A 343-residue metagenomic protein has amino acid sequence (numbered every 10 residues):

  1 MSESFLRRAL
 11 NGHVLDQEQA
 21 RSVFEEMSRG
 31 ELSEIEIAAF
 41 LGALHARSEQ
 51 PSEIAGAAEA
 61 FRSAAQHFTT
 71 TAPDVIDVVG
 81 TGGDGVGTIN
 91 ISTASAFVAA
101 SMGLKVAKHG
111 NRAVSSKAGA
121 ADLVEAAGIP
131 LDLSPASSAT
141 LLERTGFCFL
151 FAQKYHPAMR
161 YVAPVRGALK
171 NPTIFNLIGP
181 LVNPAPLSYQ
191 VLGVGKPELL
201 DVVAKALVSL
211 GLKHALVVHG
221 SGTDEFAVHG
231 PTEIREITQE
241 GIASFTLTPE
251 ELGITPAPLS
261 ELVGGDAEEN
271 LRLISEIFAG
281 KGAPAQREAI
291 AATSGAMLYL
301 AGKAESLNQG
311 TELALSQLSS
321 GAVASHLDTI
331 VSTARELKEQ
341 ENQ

Functional and structural regions predicted by a protein language model:
M1, A9-A55, S63-T70, A289-I290: N-terminal glycine-rich anion-binding loops that anchor highly charged ligand groups
R8, L15, A60-F68, T88 (+3 more regions): Glycine-rich anion-binding loops and their surrounding alpha/beta cores
L10, L41-H45, D77-G82, M297: Short glycine-rich or small-residue beta-strand-to-loop segments that form or flank ligand, phosphate, metal/Fe-S
M27, H45-R47, G82-V86, A113-V114 (+3 more regions): Short, small-residue-enriched loops and turns at beta-alpha junctions that line or gate enzyme active sites
E36-I37, A107-H109, V217: Short beta-strand segments at enzyme active-site cores
A39, A94-V98, A289-A296: Short amphipathic alpha-helical face segments that pack within enzyme cores and frequently flank/anchor catalytic
L41, I89-T145: A glycine-rich phosphate/pyrophosphate-binding beta-strand-loop-alpha-helix module
S48-A113: Active-site cofactor/substrate anionic-group-binding motifs, chiefly glycine- and Lys/Arg-rich phosphate-binding loops
